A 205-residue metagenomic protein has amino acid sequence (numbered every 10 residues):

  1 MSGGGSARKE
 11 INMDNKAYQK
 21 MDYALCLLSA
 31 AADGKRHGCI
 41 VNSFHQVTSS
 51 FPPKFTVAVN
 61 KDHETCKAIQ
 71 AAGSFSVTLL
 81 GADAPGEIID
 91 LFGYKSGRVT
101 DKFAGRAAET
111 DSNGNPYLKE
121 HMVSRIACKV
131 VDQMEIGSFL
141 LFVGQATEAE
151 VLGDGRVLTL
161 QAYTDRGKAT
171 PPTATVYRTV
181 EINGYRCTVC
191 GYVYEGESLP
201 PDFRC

Functional and structural regions predicted by a protein language model:
S2-I182, V189, Y194: Basic, polyanion-binding surface patches
C187-C190, C205: Short cysteine-rich clusters marking metal-coordination/redox-active sites
G196-C205: Short linker/helix segments within small regulatory modules
